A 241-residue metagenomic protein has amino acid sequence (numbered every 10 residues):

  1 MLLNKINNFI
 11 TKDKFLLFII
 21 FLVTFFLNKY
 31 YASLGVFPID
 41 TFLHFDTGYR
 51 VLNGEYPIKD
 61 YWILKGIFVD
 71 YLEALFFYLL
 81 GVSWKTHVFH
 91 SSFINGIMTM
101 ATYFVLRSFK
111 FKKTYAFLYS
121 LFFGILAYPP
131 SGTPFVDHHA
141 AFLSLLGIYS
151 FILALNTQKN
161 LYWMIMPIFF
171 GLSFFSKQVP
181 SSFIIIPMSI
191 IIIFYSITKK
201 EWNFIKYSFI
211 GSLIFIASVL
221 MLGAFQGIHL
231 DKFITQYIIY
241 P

Functional and structural regions predicted by a protein language model:
M1-L27, K113, I210-G211: Start-transfer (signal-anchor) and selected internal transmembrane alpha helices of multi-pass inner/ER membrane
L3-I6, F183-I216, I228, K232: Perimembrane helix-loop-helix junctions
Y31-T47, I58-L75, V82-K85, Q226-L230: Extracytoplasmic catalytic/substrate-binding loops of multi-pass membrane glycan-assembly enzymes
L52-K59, L72-H90, K110-K113, L126: Juxtamembrane segments of multi-pass membrane glycosylation machinery that transfer sugars from lipid-linked donors
I97, T102-I125, N160: Transmembrane-helix signature of polytopic, membrane-embedded enzymes that assemble or transfer cell-envelope glycans
S108-K110, G147-M164, S173, T198-K199: Membrane-interface transmembrane helices that cradle and orient dolichyl/undecaprenyl
G124, Y162-P180, I184-S189, V219: Membrane-interface alpha helices of multi-pass inner-membrane proteins
P130-A140: Short acidic/glycine- and proline-prone juxtamembrane loop motifs at membrane-interface regions of multi-pass membrane
